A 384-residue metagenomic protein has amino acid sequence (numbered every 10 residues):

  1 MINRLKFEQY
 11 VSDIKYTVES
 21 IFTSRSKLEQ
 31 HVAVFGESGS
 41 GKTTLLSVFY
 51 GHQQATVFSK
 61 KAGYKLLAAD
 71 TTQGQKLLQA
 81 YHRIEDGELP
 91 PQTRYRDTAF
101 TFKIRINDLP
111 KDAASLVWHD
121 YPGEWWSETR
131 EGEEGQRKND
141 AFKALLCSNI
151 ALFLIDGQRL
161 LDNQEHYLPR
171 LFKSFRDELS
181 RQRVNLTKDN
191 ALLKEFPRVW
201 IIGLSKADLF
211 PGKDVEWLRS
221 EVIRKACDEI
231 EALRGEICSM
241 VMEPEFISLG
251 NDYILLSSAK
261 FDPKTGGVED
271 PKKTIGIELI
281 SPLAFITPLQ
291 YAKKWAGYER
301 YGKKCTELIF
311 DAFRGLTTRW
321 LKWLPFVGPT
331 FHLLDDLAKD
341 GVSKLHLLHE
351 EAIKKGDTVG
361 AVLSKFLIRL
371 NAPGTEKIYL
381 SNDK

Functional and structural regions predicted by a protein language model:
M1, K6-S26, G123, E221-D228 (+3 more regions): Soluble, non-transmembrane catalytic domains of enzymes that act on hydrophobic metabolites at membranes
F7-E128: Conserved G1/Walker A P-loop phosphate-binding module
V11-K15, S24-E29, A33-V34, Q54 (+3 more regions): C-terminal non-catalytic interaction/localization modules
H31-G36, L116-H119, A151, V199-K206 (+1 more regions): Extended hydrophobic secondary-structure segments that form protein cores and membrane-embedded regions
G41-K42, W217-L218, K260-K294: Conserved GTPase G-domain signal focused on the G5
Q92-A151, R159-P169, E178: Switch II of P-loop NTPase G domains
G135-I247: Conserved C-terminal guanine-recognition region of P-loop GTPase G domains, centered on the G4
V241-T265: Beta-strand-loop-alpha "switch" segments that mediate conformational coupling across diverse proteins
